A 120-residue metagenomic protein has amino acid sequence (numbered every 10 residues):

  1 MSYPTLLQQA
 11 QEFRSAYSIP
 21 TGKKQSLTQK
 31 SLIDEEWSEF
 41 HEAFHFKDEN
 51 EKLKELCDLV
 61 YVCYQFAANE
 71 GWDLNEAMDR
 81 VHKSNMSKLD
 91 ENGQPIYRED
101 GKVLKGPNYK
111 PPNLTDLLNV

Functional and structural regions predicted by a protein language model:
M1-L56, V60-V120: Flexible "arm" and connector segments at domain edges
